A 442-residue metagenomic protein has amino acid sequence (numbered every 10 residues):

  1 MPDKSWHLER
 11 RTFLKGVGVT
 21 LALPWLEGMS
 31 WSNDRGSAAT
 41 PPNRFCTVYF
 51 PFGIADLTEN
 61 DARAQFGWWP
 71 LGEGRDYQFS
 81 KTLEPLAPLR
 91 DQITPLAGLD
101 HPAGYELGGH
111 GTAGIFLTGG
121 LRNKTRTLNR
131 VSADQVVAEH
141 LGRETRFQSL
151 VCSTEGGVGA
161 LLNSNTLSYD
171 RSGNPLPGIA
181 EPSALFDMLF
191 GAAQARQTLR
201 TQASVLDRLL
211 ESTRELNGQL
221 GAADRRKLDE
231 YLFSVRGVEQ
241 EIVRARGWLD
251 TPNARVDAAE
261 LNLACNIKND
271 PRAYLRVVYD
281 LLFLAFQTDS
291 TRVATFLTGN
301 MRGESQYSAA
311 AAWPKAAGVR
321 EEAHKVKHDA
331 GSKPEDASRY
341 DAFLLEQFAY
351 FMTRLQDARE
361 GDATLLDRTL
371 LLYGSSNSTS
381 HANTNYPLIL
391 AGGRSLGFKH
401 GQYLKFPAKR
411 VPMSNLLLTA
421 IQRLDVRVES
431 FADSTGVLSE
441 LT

Functional and structural regions predicted by a protein language model:
M1-T442: Ligand-binding pockets and gating/stacking loops
